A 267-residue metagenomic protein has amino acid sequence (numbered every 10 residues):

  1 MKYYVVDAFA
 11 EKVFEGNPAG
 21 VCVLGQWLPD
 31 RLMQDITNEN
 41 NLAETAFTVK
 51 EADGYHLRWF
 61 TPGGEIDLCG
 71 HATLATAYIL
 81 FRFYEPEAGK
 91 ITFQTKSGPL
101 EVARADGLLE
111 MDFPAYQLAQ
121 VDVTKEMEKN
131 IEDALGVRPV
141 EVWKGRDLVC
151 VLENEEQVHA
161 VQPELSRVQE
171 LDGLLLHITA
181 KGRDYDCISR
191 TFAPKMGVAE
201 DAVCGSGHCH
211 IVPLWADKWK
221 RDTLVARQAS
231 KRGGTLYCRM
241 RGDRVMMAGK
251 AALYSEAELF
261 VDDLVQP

Functional and structural regions predicted by a protein language model:
M1-L68, L74-P267: Active-site proximal loop and beta-alpha junction motif in alpha/beta enzyme cores
